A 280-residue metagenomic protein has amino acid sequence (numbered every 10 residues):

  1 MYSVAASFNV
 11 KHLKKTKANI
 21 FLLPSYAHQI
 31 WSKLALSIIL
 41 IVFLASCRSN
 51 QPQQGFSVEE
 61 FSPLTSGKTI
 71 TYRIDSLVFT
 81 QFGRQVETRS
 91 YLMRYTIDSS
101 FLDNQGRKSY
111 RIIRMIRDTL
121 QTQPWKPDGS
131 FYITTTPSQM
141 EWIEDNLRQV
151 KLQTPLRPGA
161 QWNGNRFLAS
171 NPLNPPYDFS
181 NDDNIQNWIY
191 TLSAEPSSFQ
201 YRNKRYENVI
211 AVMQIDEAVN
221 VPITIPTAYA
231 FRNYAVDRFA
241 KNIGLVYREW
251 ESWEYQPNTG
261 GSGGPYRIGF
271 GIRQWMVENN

Functional and structural regions predicted by a protein language model:
V4, H12-A35: Bacterial N-terminal signal peptides that target proteins for export
F43-S46: C-terminal motif of bacterial Sec signal peptides marking the signal peptidase cleavage site
R48-N280: Conserved functional acidic sites
